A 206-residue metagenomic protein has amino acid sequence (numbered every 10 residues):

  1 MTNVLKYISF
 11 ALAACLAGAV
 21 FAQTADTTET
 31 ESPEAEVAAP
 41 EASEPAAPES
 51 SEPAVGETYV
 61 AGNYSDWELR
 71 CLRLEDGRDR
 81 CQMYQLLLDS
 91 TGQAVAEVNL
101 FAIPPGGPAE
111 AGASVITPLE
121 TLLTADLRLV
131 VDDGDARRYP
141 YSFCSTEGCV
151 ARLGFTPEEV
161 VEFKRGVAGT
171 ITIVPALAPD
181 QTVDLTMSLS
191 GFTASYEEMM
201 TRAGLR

Functional and structural regions predicted by a protein language model:
M1-A25: Sec-dependent N-terminal signal peptides
Q23-R206: A generic "folded-domain core" signal
